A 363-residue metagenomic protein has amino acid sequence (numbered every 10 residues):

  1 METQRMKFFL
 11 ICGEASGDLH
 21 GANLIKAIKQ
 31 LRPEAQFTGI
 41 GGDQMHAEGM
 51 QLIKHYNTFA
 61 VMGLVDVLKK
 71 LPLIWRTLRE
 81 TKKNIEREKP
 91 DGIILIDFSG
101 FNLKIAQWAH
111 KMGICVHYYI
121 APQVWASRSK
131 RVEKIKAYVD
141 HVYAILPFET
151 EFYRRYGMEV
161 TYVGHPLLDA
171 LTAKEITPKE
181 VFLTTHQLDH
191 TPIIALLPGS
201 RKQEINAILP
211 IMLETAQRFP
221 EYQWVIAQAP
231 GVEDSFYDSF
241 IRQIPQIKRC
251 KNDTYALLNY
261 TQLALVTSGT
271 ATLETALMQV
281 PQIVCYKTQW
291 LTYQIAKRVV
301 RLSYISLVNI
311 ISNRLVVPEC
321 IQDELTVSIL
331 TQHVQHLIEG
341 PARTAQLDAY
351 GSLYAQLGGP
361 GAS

Functional and structural regions predicted by a protein language model:
M1-S363: Nucleotide-activated sugar donor-binding and catalytic core shared by glycosyltransferases and related lipid-linked
